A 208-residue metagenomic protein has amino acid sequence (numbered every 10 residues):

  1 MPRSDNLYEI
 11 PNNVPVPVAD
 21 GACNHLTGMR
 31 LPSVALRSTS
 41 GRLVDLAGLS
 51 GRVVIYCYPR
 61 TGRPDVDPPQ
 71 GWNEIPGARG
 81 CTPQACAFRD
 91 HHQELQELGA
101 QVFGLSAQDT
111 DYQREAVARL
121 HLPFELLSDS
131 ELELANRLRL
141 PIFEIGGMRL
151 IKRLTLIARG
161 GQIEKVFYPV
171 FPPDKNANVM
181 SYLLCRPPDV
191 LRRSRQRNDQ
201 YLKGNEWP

Functional and structural regions predicted by a protein language model:
M1-P208: Chalcogenol-based redox active-site neighborhoods
